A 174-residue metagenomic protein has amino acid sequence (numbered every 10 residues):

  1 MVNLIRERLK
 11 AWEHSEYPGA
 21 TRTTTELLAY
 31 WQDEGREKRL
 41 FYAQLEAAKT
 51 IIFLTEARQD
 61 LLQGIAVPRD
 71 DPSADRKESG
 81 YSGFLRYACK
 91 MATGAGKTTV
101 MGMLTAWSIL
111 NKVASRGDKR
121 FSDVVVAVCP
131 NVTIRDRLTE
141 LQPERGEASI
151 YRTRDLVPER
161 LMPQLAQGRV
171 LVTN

Functional and structural regions predicted by a protein language model:
M1-N174: RecA-like P-loop NTPase motor core of helicase/translocase proteins
